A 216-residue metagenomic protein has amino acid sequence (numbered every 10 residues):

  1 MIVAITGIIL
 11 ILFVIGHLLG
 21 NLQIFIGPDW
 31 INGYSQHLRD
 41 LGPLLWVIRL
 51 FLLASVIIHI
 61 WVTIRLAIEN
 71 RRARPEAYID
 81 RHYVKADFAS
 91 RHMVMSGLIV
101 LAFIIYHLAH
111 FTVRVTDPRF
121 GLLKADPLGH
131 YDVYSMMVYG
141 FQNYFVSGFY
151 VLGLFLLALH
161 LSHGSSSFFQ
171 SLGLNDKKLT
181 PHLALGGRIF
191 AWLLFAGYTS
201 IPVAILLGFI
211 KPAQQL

Functional and structural regions predicted by a protein language model:
M1-L216: Membrane-embedded alpha-helical bundles that constitute the cytochrome b-like, heme-associated redox core of multi-pass
